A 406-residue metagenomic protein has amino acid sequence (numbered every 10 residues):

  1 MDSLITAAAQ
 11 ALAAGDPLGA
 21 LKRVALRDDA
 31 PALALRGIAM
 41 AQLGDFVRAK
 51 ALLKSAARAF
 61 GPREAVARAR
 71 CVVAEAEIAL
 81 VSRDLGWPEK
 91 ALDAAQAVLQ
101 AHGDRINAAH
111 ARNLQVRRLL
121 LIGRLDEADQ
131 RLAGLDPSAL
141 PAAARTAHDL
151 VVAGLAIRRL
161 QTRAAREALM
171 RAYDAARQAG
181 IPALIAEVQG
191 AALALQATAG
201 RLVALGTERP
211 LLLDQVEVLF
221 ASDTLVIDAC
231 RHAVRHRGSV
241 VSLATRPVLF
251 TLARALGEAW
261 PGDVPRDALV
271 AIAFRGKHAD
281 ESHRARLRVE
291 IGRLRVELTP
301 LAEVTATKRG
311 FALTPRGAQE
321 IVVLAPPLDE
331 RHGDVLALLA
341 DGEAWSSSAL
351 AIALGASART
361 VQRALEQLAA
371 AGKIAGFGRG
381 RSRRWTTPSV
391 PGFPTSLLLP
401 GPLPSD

Functional and structural regions predicted by a protein language model:
D2, P31, I38, R70 (+5 more regions): Residue register of alpha-helical TPR repeats
T6, L35, A67, A74 (+7 more regions): "A position-specific structural signal for the A-helix of alpha-solenoid helical repeats
L21, D28, K54-F60, D93-D104 (+2 more regions): Amphipathic alpha-helical segments of tetratricopeptide repeats
I185-F250, R254, V296-G333, A337: Short boundary/linker motifs that mark transitions into or out of structured domains
L252, L256-R286: Positively charged, aromatic-enriched patches within helix-turn-helix-type DNA-binding elements, predominantly
D280-V323, E366-R383: DNA-binding patch around the recognition helix
